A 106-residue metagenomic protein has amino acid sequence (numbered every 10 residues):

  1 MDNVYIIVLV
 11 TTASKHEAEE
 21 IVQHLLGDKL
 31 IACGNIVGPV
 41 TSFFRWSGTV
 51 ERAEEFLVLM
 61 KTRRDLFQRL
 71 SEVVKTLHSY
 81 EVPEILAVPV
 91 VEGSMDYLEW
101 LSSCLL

Functional and structural regions predicted by a protein language model:
M1-L106: Positively charged, small/polar-rich N-terminal and surface patches that mediate targeting and assembly and bind
